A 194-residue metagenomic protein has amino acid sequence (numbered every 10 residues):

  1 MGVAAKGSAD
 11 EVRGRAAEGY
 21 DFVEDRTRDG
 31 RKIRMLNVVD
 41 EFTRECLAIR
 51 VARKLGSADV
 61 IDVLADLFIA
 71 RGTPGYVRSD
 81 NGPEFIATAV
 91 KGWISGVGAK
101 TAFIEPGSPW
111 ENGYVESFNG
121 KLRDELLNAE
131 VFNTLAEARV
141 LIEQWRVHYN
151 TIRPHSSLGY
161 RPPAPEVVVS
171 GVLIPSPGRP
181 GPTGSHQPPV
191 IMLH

Functional and structural regions predicted by a protein language model:
M1-A17, S108, P162-G171: Basic, flexible linker segments flanking DNA-binding modules in nucleic acid-interacting mobile-element proteins
G2, V97, G120-H194: C-terminal domain-tail junction helix/linker
G19-L47, R53: An active-site-proximal beta-strand-loop segment
D21, R44, L64, V77-D80 (+4 more regions): Short, conserved catalytic/metal-binding motifs centered on acidic residues
R31-K32, I49-R71, Y76, P83-I86: Active-site beta-loop-alpha junctions of metal-dependent nucleic acid enzymes, especially the RNase H-like/DDE
E45-I49, T101-I104, N128: Short small-residue beta-strand/loop micro-motif enriched in glycine and branched aliphatics
S79-N81, A87-W93, T101-R123, T134-E143 (+1 more regions): RNase H-like two-metal-ion nuclease catalytic core shared by retroviral integrases and related mobile-element nucleases
